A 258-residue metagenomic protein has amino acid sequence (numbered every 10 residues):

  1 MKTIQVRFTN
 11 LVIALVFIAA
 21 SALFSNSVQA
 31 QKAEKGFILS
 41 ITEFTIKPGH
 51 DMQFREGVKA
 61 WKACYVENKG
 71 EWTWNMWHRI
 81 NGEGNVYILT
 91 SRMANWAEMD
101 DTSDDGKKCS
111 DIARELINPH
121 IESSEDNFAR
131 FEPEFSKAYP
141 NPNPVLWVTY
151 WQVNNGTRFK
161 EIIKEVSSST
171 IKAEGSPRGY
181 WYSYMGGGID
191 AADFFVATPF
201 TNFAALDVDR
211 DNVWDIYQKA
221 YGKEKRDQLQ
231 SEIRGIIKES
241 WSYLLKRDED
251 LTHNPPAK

Functional and structural regions predicted by a protein language model:
M1-T9: N-terminal secretory signal peptides that target proteins for export/translocation
N10-L23: Bacterial N-terminal signal peptides
Q29-K258: Short S/T/G/P-rich N-terminal loop/turn motif that feeds into the first structured element of a domain
